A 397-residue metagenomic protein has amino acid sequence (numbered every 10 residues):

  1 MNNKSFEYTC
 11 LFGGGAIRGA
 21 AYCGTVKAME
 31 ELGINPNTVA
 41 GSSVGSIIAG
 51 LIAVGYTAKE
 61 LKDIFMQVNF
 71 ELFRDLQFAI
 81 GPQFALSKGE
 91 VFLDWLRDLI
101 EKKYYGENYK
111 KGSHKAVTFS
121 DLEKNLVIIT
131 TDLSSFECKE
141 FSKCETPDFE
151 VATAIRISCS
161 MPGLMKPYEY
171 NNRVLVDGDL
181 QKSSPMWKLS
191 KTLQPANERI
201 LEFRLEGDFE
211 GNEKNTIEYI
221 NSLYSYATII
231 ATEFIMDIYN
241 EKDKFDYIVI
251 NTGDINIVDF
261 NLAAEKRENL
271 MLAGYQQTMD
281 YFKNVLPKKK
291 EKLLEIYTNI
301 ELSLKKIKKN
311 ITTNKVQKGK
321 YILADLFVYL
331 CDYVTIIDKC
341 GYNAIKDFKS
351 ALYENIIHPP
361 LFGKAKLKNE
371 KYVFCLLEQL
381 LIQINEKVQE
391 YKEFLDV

Functional and structural regions predicted by a protein language model:
M1-S42, G50-K339, L352-I356, P360-K371 (+3 more regions): Patatin-like phospholipase
S46: Catalytic nucleophile loop
C340-D347: Amphipathic, heptad-repeat alpha-helices with coiled-coil/zipper character that mediate oligomerization and scaffolding
